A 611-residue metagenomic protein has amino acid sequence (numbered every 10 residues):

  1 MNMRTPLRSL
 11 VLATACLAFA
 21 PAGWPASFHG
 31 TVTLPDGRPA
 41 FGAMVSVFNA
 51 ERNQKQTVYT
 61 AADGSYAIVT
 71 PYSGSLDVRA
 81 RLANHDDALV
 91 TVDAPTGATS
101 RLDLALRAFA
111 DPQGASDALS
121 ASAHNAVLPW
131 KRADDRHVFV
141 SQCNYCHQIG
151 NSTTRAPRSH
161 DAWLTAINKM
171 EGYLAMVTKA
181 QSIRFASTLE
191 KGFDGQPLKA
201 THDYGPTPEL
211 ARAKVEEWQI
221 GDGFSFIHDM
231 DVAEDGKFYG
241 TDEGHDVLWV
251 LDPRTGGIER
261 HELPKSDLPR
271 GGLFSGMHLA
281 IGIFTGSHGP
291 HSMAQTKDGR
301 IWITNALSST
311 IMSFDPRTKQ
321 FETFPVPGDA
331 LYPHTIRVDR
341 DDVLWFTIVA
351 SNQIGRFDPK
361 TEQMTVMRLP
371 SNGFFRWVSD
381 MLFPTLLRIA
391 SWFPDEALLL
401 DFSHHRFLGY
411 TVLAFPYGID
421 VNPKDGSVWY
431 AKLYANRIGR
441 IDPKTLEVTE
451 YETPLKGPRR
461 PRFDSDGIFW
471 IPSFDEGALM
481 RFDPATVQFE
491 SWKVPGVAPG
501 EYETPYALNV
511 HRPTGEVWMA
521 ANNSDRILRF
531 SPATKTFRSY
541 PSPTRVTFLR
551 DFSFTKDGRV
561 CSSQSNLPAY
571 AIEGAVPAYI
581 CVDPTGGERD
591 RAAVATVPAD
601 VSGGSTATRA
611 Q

Functional and structural regions predicted by a protein language model:
H29-A40: Structural motif
A40-F41, A67-S75, A83: Short Pro-Gly-centered beta-turn/loop motif in secreted/extracellular proteins
A50-S65: Short, acidic Ser/Thr/Gly-rich low-complexity loop/linker segments typical of extracellular and cell-surface proteins
R52-N53, S75-V92: A short, solvent-exposed loop/turn motif at the edges and junctions of modular extracellular/periplasmic domains
F139-G150, F185: The canonical Cys-X-X-Cys-His
G223-D235, D267-K297, D329-D341, G373-W392 (+6 more regions): Beta-rich, blade/repeat-based domains predominating in secreted/periplasmic proteins but also intracellular
F238-G244, G286, I303-L307, L344-A350 (+8 more regions): Conserved beta-strand positions in repeat-built beta-propeller and related beta-rich domains
L549-Q611: Blade-level signature of beta-propeller repeat domains, shared across WD40, Kelch, NHL, RCC1 and BNR/Asp-box propellers
